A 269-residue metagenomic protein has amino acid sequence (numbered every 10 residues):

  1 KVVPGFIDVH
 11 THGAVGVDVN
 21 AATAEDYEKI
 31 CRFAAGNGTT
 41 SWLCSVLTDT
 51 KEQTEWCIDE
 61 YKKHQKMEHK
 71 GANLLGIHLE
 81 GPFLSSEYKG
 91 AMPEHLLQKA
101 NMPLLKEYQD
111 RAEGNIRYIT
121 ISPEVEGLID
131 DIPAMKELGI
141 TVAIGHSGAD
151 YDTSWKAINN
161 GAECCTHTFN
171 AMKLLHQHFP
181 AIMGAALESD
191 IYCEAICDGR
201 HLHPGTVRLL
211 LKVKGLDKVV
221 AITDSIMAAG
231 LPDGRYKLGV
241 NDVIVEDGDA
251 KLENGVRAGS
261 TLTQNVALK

Functional and structural regions predicted by a protein language model:
K1-E28, R32: Replace "His-x-His-based motif
V3-G5, L75, A162, V219: The start of beta-strands in P-loop NTPase/AAA+ ATPase cores
G5-I7, A143, A221-I222: Residue-level marker for buried hydrophobic side chains located in beta-strands that build the well-ordered beta-sheet
H12, E28-E60, A72-S85, A112-E124 (+4 more regions): Divalent metal-dependent hydrolysis catalytic cores, especially in the metallo-beta-lactamase
G13-E25, A91-Q98, T141-G145: Active-site mouth loops of central-metabolism enzymes
H64, Q98-T166, M172-A195, R200-V219 (+1 more regions): Histidine/acidic residue-rich metal-binding segments in metalloenzymes
E80-A100: Flexible glycine-/small-residue-enriched beta->alpha junction loops that bind anionic phosphate/pyrophosphate groups
I182-A195, G199, K212-K269: His/Asp/Glu-enriched, well-ordered alpha-helical/loop segment that forms or immediately abuts the divalent-metal
